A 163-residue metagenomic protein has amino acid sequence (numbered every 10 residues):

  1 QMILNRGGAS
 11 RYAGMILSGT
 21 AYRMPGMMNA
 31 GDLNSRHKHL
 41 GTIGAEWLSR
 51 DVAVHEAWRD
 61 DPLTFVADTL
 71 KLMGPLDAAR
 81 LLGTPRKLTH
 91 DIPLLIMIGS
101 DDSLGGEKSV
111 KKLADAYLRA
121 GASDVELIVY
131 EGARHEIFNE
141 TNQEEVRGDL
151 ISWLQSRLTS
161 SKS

Functional and structural regions predicted by a protein language model:
Q1-G14, R23: Conserved hydrolase catalytic core segment
I16-A21, D61, M97, E131: Alpha/beta-hydrolase-fold catalytic nucleophile elbow
A21-A30: A short beta-to-alpha transition loop/helix N-cap that caps and shapes the active-site region
T64, D68-K87: Active-site nucleophile elbow and catalytic-triad environment of alpha/beta-hydrolase enzymes
H90, I96-I98: Short beta-strand/loop motif that positions the catalytic acidic residue of the alpha/beta-hydrolase fold
S100-D102, A133-R134: Acidic beta-to-alpha connecting loop that harbors the catalytic carboxylate
S103-K112: Conserved alpha/beta-hydrolase "acid-adjacent" motif
A120, D124-S163: Catalytic active-site module of serine/aspartate enzymes centered on a nucleophile-bearing elbow/loop
